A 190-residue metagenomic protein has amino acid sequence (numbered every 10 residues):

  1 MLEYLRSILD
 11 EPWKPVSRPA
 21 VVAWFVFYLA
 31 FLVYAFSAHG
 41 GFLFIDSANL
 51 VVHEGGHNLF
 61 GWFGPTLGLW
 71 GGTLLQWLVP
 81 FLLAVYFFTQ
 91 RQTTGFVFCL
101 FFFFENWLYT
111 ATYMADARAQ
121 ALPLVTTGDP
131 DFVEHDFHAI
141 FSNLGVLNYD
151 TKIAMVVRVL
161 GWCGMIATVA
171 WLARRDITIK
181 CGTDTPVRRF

Functional and structural regions predicted by a protein language model:
Y4-A38, P65-F190: Metalloprotease/metallohydrolase-associated module, dominated by Zn2+-dependent proteases
S37-S47: Long alpha-helical, hydrophobic tracts
I45, N49-L50, G68: Active-site alpha-helix of zinc metalloproteases
N49-G61, G72: Active-site recognition of the HExxH zinc-binding catalytic motif
